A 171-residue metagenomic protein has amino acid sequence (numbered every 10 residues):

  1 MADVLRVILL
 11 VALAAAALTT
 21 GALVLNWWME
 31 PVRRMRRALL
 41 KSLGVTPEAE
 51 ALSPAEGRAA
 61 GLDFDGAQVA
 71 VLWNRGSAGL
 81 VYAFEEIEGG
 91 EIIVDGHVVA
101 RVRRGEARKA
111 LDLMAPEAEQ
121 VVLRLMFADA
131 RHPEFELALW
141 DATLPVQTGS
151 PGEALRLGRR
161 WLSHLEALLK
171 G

Functional and structural regions predicted by a protein language model:
A2-R6, L168-G171: Short, charged, intrinsically disordered terminal tails
D3-G76: Anionic N-terminal interaction surfaces
P31-V32, S77, L144, L165: Short, isolated positions within intrinsically disordered regulatory regions of eukaryotic proteins
L52-P54, Y82, F135-L137: Generic detection of short hydrophobic beta-strand segments and adjacent strand-loop junctions
A59-G61, Q68-V71, V81, V122-R124 (+1 more regions): Ordered hydrophobic segments in well-structured contexts
D63, E88-E91: A generic structural motif
S77-E88: Short coil-to-beta-strand transition motifs
G90-G171: Acidic, Ser/Thr- and proline-rich intrinsically disordered linker/docking segments of eukaryotic scaffolds
